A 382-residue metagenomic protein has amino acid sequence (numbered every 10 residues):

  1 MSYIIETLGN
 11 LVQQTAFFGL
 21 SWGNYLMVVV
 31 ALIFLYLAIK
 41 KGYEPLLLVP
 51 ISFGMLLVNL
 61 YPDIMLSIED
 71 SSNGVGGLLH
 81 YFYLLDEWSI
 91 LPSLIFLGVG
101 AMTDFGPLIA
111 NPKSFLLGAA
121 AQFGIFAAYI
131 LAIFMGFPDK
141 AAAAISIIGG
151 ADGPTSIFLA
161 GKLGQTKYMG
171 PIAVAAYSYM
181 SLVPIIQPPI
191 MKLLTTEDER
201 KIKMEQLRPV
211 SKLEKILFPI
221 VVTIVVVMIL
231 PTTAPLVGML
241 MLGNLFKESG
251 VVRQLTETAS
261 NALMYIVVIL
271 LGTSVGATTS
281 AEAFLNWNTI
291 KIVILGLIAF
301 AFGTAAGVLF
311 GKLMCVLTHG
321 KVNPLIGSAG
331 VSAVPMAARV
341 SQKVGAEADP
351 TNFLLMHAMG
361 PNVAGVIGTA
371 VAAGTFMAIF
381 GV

Functional and structural regions predicted by a protein language model:
M1-G19, Y25, S71, V75 (+3 more regions): Intrinsically disordered, low-complexity non-transmembrane regions of multi-pass membrane transporters
M1-G74: N-terminal alpha-helical transmembrane segments of multi-pass membrane transport and channel/translocase proteins
F34, L57, L85-I109, G243-F246 (+1 more regions): Hydrophobic transmembrane alpha-helices of secondary-active transporters and Na+-translocating membrane complexes
I39-L48, S67, Y81-F82, M102-L117 (+5 more regions): Interfacial helix-loop-helix linkers and transmembrane-helix boundary segments in multi-pass membrane proteins
W88, F96-M102, L117-A127, L131 (+3 more regions): Alpha-helical membrane segments and immediately flanking helix-loop junctions that form or couple to the substrate/ion
L108-Y129, S280-G307, A358-N362: Entry/N-cap segments of selected transmembrane alpha helices and their immediately preceding amphipathic helices
A175-V251: Membrane-embedded hairpin module used as a gating/binding unit in multi-pass transport and secretion proteins
T223-F310: Transmembrane helical segments that form the transport core of multi-pass membrane transport proteins
